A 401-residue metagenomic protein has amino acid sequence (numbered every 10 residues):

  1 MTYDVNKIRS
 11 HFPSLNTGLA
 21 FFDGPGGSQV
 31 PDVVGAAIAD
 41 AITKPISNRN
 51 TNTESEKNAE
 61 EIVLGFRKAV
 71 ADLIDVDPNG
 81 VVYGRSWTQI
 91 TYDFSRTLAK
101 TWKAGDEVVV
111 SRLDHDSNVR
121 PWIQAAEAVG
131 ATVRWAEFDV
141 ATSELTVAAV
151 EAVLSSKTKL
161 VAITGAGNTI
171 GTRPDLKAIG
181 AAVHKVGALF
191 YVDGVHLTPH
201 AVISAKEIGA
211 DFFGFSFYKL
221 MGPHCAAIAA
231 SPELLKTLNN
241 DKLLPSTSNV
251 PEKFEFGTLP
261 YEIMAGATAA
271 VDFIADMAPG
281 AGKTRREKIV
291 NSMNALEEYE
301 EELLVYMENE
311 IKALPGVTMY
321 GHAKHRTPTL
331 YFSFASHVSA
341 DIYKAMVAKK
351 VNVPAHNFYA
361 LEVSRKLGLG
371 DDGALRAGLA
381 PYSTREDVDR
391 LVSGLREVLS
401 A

Functional and structural regions predicted by a protein language model:
M1-A401: Pyridoxal 5′-phosphate
